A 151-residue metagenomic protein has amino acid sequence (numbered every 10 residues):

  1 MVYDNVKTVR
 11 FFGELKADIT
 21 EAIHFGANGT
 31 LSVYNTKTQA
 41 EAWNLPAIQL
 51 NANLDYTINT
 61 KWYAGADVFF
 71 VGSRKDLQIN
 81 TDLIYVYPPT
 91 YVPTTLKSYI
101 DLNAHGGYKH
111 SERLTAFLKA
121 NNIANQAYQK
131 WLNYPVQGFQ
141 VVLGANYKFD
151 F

Functional and structural regions predicted by a protein language model:
M1-K7, T30-N53, V71-K109, I123-V142: Outer-membrane beta-barrel domain signature, especially the mid-to-C-terminal portions of large Gram-negative OMP
R10-K16: Transmembrane beta-barrel domains of bacterial outer-membrane proteins
G13, A27, A52-L54, A64-A66 (+3 more regions): Membrane-embedded beta-strand positions of outer-membrane beta-barrel proteins
A17, E21-I23, L31, Y56 (+3 more regions): Residue-level signature of outer-membrane beta-barrel architecture
E21-A27, T60-G65, E112-L118, F151: Repeated loop/turn-to-beta-strand initiation elements of outer-membrane beta-barrel proteins
A116, Q137-F151: Outer-membrane beta-barrel "beta-signal"
